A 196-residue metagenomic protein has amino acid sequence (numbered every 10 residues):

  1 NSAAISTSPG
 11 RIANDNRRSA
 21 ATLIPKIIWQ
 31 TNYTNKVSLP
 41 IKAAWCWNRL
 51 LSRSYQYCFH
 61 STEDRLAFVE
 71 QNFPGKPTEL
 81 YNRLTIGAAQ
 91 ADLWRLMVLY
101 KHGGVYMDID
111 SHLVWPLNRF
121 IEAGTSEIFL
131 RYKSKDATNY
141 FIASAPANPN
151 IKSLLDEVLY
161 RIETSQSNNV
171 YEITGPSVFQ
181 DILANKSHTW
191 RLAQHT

Functional and structural regions predicted by a protein language model:
N1-A91, M107-T196: Glycosyltransferase-associated regions of secretory-pathway enzymes, highlighting luminal stem/catalytic domains
D92-G104: Small-residue hinge/turn detector
